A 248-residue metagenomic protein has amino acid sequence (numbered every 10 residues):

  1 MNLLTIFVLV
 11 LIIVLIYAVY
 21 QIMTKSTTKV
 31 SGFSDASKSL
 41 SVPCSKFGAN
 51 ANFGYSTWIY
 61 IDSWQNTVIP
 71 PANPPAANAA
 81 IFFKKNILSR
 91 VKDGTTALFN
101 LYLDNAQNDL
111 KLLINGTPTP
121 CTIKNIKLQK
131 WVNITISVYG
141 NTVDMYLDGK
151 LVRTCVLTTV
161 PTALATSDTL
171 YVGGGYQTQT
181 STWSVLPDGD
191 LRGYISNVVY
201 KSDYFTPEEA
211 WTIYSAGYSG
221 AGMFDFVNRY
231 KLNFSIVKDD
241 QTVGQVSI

Functional and structural regions predicted by a protein language model:
M1-I248: Extracellular glycan-associated modules
